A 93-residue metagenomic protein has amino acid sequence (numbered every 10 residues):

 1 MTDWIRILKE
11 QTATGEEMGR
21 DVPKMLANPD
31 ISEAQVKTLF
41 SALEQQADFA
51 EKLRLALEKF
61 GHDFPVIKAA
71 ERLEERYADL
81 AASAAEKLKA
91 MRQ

Functional and structural regions predicted by a protein language model:
M1-I31: Short terminal alpha-helical segments
R6, A34, A84-E86: Short, low-complexity interaction segments enriched in Ser/Thr/Pro/Gly
I7-M18, V36-L53: Short amphipathic alpha-helical heptad-repeat segments
E10, N28, Q45, K59 (+2 more regions): Generic detector of low-complexity/intrinsically disordered segments and short hydrophobic N-terminal stretches
D21, M25, K52-A56, F60 (+2 more regions): Amphipathic, soluble alpha-helical interaction motifs
M25-V36, E58-K68, Q93: Charged, low-complexity interaction regions
V66-Q93: Amphipathic alpha-helical binding modules
